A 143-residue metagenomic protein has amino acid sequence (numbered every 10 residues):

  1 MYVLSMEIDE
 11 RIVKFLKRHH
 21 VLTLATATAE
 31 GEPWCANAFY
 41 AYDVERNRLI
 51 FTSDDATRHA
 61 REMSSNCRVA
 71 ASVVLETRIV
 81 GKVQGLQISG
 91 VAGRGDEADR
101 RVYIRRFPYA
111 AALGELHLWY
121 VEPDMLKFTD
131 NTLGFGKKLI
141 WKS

Functional and structural regions predicted by a protein language model:
M1-L22: Extreme N-terminal tail/first-helix region
Y2-V3, E7, V80-S143: Charged, gly/pro-rich active-site loop segments
L16, E62-M63, Y103: A generic structural signal for nonpolar/aromatic side chains embedded in well-ordered alpha-helices
H19-D55, M63, V69-V73: Short beta-strand segments
A27-A29, E76-R78, P108: Short beta-turn/strand-loop junction motif enriched in small, turn-promoting residues
A36, H59, E115-H117: Residue-level marker for the onset of beta-strands and adjacent loop->beta junctions in well-ordered domains
S53-T57, A70-L75, A98-A110: Short acidic (Asp/Glu) patches
R58-L86, G90: Helix-adjacent hinge/juxtasegments
